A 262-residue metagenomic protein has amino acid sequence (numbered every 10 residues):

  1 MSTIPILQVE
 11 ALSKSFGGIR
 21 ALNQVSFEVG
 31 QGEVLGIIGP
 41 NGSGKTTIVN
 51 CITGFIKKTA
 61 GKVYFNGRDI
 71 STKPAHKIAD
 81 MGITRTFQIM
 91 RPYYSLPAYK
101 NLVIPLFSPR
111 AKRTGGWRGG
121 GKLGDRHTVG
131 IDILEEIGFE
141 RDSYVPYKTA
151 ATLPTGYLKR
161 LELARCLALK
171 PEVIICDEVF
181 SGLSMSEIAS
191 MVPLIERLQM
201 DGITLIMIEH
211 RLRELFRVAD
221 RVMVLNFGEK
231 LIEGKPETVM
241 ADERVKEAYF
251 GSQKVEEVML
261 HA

Functional and structural regions predicted by a protein language model:
I38-P40: The feature captures the beta-strand-to-loop junction immediately N-terminal to the Walker
T53: Helix-to-loop junction immediately C-terminal to a conserved catalytic motif
G61-R68, M81, L134, Y147: Conserved ABC transporter NBD signature motif
K170: Conserved catalytic motifs of ABC-family nucleotide-binding domains
I174-D177: Catalytic Walker B motif of ABC-type/P-loop ATPase nucleotide-binding domains
L215-R217: A short, surface-exposed alpha-helical micro-motif characterized by mixed small hydrophobic and charged/polar residues
